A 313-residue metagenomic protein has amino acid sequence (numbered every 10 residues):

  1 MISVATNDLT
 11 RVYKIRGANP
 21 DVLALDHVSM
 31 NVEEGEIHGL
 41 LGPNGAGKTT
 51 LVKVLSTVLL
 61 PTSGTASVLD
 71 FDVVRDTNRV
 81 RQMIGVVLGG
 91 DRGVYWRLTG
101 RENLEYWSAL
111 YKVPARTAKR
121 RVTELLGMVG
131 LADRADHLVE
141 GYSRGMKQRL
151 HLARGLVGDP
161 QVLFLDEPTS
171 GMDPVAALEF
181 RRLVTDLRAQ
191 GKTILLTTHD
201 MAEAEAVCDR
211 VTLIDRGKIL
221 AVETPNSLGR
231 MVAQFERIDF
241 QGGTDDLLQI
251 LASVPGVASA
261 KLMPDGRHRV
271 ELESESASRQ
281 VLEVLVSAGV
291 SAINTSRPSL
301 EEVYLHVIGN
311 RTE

Functional and structural regions predicted by a protein language model:
M1-T6, V12-H27, T77: A short, flexible loop at the N-terminus of ABC-type nucleotide-binding domains that lies
P43-G47: Walker A (P-loop) phosphate-binding loop of ABC-type ATPase nucleotide-binding domains
E105, A109, R116-R134: Conserved ABC ATPase "signature" region
D159: Conserved catalytic motifs of ABC-family nucleotide-binding domains
L163-E167: Catalytic Walker B motif of ABC-type/P-loop ATPase nucleotide-binding domains
R181-E273: ABC transporter nucleotide-binding domain
